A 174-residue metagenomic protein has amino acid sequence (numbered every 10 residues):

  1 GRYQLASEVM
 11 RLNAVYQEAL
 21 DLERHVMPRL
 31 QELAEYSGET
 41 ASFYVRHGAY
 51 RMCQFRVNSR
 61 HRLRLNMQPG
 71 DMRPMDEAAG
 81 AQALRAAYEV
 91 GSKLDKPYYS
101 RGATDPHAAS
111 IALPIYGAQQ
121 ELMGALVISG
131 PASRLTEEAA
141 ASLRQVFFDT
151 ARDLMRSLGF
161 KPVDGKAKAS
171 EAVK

Functional and structural regions predicted by a protein language model:
Q4-V90: Amphipathic alpha-helical effector-binding/dimerization core of metabolite-sensing transcriptional regulators
T40-S42, M72, Y98-S100, S110 (+1 more regions): Histidine-centered metal-chelating micro-motifs
G91-H107, M123-K174: Juxtadomain coupling helices with adjacent low-complexity linkers
A109-G117: A short, aliphatic-rich beta-strand micro-motif
